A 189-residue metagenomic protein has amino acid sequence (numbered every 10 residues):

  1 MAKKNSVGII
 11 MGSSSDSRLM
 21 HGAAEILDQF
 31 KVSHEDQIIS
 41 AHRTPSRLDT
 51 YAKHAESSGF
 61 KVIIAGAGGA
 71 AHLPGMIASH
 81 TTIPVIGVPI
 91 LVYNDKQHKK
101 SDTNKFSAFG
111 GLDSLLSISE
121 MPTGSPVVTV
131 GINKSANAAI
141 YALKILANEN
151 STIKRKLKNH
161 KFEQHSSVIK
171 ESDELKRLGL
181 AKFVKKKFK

Functional and structural regions predicted by a protein language model:
A2-R43: Glycine-rich phosphate/diphosphate-binding loop of Rossmann-like nucleotide-binding domains
N5, V32-H34, I83, L91 (+1 more regions): Glycine/charged-rich beta-loop-alpha catalytic/anionic-binding loops adjacent to active sites
S6-G8, Q29, I38-I39, I90 (+3 more regions): Ligand-binding pocket scaffold of soluble enzyme catalytic domains
S6-I9, K61-I63, I83-I86, S125-T129 (+1 more regions): Structural motif
M11-R18, N94, H98-K189: C-terminal binding/interaction regions
S14, I39-A41, G68-G69, I90-Y93 (+1 more regions): Short, ordered loop/turn segments at secondary-structure junctions
H42-K53: Structural motif
Y51-H98: Glycine-rich phosphate-binding loop
